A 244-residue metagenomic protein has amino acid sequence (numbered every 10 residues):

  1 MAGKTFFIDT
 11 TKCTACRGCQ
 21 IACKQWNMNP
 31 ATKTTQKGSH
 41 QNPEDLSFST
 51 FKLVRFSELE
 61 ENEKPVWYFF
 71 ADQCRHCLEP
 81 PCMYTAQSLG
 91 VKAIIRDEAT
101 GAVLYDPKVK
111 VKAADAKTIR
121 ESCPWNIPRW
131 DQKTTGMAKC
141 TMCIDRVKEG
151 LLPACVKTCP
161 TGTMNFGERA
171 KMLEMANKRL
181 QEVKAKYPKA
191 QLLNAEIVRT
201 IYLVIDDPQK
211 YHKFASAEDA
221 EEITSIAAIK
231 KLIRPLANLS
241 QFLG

Functional and structural regions predicted by a protein language model:
M1-G244: Non-ligating segments of multi-cofactor redox enzymes
